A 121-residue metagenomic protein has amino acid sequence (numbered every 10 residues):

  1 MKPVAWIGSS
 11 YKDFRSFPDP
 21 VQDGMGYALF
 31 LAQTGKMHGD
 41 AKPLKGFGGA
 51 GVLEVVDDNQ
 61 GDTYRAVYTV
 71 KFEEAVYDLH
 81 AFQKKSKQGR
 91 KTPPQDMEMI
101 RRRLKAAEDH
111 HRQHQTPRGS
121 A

Functional and structural regions predicted by a protein language model:
M1-T63, F72-A75, K85-A121: Basic, Lys/Arg-enriched alpha-helical interface segments
A66, Y77-A81: Conserved catalytic cores of phosphodiester-cleaving nucleases, focusing on short active-site segments
